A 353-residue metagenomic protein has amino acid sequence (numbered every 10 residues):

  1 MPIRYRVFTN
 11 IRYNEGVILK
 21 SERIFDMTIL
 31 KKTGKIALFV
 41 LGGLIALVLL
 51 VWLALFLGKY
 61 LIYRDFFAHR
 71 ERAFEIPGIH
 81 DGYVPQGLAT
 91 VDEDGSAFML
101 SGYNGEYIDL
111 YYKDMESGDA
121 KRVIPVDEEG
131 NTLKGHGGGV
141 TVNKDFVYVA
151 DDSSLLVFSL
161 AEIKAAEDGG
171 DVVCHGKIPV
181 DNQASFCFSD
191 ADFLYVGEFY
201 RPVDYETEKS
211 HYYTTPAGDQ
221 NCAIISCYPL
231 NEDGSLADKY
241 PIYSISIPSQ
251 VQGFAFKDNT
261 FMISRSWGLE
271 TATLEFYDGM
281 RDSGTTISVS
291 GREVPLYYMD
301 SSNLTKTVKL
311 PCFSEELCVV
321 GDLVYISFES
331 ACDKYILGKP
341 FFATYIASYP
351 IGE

Functional and structural regions predicted by a protein language model:
A73-I108: Beta-strand-rich domains and repeat architectures in extracellular enzymes and scaffolds, especially beta-propellers
I76-D81, I124-T132, G176-V180, I242-I247 (+1 more regions): Surface loop/turn motifs at the tips and blade-to-blade linkers of beta-strand repeat domains
G82-A89, T132-G139, P179-S189, P248-G253 (+1 more regions): Repeated scaffold domains used in trafficking and secretory/extracellular systems, primarily beta-propellers
D94-S96, K144-D145, A191-F193, D258-T260 (+1 more regions): Short coil/turn segments that connect the beta-strands within blades of beta-propeller domains
E106-Y111, S154-E162, P202-Y228, L269-D282 (+1 more regions): Structural motif
G118-D145: Blade-loop segments of beta-propeller domains
S244-V294, T307: Loop/turn-rich, solvent-exposed surfaces of beta-rich toroidal or solenoidal domains
T286-V320: Conserved blade-ending motifs and adjacent loop-strand segments that build the rim/top face of beta-propeller domains
